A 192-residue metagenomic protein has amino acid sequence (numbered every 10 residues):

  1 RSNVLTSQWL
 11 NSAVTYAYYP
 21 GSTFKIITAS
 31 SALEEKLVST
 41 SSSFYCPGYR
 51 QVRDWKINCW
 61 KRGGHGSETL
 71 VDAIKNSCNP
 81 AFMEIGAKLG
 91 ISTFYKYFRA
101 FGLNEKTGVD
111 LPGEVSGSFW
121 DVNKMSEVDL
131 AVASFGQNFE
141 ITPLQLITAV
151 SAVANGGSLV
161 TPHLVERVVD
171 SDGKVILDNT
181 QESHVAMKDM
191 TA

Functional and structural regions predicted by a protein language model:
R1-S22, I27-A192: Beta-lactam-recognizing serine transpeptidase/beta-lactamase-like catalytic domain environment
